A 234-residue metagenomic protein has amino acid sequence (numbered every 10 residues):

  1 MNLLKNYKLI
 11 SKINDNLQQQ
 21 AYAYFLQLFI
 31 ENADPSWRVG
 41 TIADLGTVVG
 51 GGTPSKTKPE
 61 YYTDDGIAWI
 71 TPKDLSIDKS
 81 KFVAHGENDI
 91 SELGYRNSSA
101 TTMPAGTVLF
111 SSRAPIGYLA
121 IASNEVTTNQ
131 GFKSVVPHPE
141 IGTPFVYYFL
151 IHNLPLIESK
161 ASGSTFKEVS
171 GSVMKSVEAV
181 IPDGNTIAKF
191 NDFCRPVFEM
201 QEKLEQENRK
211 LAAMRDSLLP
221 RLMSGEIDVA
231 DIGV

Functional and structural regions predicted by a protein language model:
M1-T53, D64, W69, V180 (+1 more regions): Non-catalytic DNA-recognition/assembly elements of restriction-modification systems
G40-P182, G233: DNA target-recognition domains and sequence-specific DNA-contacting regions of bacterial/archaeal
